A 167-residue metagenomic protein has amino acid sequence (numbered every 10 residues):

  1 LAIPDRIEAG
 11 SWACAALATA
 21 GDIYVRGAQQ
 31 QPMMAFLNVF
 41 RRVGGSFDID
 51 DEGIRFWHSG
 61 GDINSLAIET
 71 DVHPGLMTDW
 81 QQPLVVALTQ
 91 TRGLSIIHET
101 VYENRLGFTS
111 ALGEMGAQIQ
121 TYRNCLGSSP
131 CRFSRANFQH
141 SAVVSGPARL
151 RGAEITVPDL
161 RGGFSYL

Functional and structural regions predicted by a protein language model:
L1-L167: Short, structured segments at the rim of ligand-binding sites
